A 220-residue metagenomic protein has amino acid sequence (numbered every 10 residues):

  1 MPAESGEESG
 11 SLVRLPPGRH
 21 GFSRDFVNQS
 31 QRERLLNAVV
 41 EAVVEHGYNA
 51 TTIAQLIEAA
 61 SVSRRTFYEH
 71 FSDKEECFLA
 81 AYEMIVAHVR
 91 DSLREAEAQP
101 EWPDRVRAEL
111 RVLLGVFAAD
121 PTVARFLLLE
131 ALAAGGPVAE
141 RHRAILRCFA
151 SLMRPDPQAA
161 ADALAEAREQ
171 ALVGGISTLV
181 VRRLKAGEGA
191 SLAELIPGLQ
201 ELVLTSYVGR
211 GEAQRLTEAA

Functional and structural regions predicted by a protein language model:
M1-H46, A54-A59: Basic, helix-initiating cap at the start of DNA-binding domains
M1-R19, G115, A119, S151-P155 (+1 more regions): C-terminal peripheral helix-coil segments that are non-catalytic and often amphipathic
A42-E76: Helix-turn-helix
Y48, V89, V123-L127, I176: Short, structured motif recognition centered on aromatic/hydrophobic residues
K74, R94-A96, L127-A134: Short linear capping/connector segments at secondary-structure termini
Y82-R90: Short, basic, alpha-helical segments at the C-terminal edge of helix-turn-helix-like DNA-binding modules
R94-T122: Hydrophobic alpha-helical connector segments
G135-A159, A163-T178, A193-L202: Amphipathic alpha-helical packing segments from all-alpha helical-bundle domains
